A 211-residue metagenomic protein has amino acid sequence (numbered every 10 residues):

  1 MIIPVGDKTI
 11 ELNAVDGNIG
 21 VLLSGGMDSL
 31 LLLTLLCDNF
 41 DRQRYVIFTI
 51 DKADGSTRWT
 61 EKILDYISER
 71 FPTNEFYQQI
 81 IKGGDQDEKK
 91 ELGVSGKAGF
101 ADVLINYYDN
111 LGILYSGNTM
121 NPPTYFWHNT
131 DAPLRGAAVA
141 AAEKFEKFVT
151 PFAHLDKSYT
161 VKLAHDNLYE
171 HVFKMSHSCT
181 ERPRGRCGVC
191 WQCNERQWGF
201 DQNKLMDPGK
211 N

Functional and structural regions predicted by a protein language model:
M1-N211: Nucleotide-activated chemistry modules centered on ATP-dependent adenylation/adenylyltransferase
